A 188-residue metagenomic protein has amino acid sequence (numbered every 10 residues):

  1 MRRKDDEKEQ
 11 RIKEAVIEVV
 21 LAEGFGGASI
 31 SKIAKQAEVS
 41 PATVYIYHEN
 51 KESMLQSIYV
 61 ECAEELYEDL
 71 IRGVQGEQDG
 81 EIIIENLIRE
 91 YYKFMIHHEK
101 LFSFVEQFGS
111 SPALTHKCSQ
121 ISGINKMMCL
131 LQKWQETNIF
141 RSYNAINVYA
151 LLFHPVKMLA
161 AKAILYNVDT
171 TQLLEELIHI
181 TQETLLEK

Functional and structural regions predicted by a protein language model:
M1-E23, I30-Q36, S53: Basic, helix-initiating cap at the start of DNA-binding domains
K8-V19, I33, I58-C62, L66 (+2 more regions): Generic hydrophobic, amphipathic alpha-helix propensity
G26-G27, Y47, G76: Flexible coil/turn residues that form the inter-helical turn or adjacent wing/linker of helix-turn-helix
A37-H48: Short hydrophobic/aromatic patch on the recognition helix
S57, I71-H97, V148-L152, L174: Hydrophobic alpha-helical connector segments
E64-Y67, P112-T137, I146-A150, A161: Amphipathic alpha-helical packing segments from all-alpha helical-bundle domains
Y92-L114, A161: Amphipathic alpha-helical segments used for helix-helix packing
S103-Q107, Q135-I180: Hydrophobic/aromatic-rich alpha-helical bundle segments in the mid-to-C-terminal region
